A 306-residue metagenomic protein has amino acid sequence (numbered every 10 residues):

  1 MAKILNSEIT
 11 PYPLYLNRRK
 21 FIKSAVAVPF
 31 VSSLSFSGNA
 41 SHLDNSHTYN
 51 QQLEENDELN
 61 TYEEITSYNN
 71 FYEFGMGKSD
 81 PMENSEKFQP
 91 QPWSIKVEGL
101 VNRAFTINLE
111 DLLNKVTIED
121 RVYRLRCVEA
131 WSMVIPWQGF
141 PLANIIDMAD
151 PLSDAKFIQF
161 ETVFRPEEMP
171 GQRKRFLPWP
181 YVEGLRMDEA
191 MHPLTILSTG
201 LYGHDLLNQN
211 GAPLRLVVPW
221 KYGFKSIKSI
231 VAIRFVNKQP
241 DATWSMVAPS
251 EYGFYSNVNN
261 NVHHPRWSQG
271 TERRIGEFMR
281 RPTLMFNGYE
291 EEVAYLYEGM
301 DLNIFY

Functional and structural regions predicted by a protein language model:
M1-L16, K20, A27-F36, S41: N-terminal secretory signal peptides
L14-Y15, K20, V26, E58 (+2 more regions): A broad "ordered helical/assembly scaffold" signature
S41-Y306: Structured, non-membrane catalytic/scaffold regions adjacent to prosthetic-group chemistry
